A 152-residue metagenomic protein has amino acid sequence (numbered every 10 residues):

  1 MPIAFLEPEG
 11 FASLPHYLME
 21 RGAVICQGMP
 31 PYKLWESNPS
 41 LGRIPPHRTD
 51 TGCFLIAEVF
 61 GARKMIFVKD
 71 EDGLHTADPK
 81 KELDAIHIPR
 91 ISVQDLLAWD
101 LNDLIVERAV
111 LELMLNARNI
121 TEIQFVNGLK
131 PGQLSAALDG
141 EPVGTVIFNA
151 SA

Functional and structural regions predicted by a protein language model:
M1-A152: C-terminal catalytic "cap/lid" subdomain
